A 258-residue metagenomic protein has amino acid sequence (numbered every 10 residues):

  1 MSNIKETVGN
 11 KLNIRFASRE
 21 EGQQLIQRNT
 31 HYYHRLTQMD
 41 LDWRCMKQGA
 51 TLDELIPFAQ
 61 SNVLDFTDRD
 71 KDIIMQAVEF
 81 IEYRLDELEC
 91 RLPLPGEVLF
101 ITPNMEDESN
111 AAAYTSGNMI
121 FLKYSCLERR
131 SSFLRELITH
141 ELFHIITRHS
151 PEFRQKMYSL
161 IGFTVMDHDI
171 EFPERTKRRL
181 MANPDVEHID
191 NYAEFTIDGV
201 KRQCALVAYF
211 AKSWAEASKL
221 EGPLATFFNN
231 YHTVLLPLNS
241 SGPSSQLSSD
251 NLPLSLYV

Functional and structural regions predicted by a protein language model:
S2-K71, V258: N-terminal mature-domain "stem" immediately C-terminal to a signal peptide or N-terminal signal-anchor/transmembrane
I56-N118: Auxiliary, metal-adjacent structural segments of Zn-dependent hydrolase domains
M75, L88-C90, S218-E221, S241-S248: Nucleo/cytoplasmic regulatory scaffolds in medium-to-very-large eukaryotic proteins
M75, S132, E136, H140 (+1 more regions): A structural signal for well-ordered alpha-helical segments within the folded catalytic domains of diverse enzymes
V98, T102-T139, R148: Active-site scaffold of zinc-dependent metalloenzymes
S150-N230, L254, V258: Post-HExxH zinc-binding segment in Zn-dependent metallohydrolases
P237-V258: Extracellular low-complexity, Gly/Ser/Thr-rich intrinsically disordered linkers and protease-sensitive activation/hinge
